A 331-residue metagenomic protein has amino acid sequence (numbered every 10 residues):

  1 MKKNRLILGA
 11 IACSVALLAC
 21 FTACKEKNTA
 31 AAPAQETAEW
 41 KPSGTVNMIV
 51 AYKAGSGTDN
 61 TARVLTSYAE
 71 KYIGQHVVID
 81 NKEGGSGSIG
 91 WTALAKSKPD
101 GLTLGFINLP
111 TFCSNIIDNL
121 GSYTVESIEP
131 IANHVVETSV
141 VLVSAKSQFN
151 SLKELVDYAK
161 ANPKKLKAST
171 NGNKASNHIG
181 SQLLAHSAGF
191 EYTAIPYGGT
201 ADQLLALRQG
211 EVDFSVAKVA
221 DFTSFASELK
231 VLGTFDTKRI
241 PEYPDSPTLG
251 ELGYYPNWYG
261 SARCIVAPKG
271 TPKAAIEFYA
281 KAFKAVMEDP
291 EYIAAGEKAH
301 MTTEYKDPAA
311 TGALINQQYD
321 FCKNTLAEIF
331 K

Functional and structural regions predicted by a protein language model:
M1-N47, K331: Short, low-complexity disordered leader/linker segments with a strong preference for bacterial N-terminal type II
P33-S127, K165, N173, G189-V216 (+3 more regions): N-terminal (or domain-start) structured segment
E36-A38, S127-I131, G250-P256: Short beta-strand/turn micro-motifs at beta-sheet edges
S43, K96-L102, I116-D202, L249 (+1 more regions): Hinge/capping helix and adjacent helix->loop/strand transition within the periplasmic-binding protein
K53-G55, L109-P110, S144-F149, T170-A175 (+4 more regions): Short coil/turn segments
A220-E288, Q317-D320: C-terminal lobe and pocket-closing loops of periplasmic/extracytoplasmic Venus-flytrap solute-binding proteins
V286, E291-Y305, E328-K331: C-terminal capping/gating helix-and-loop segments adjacent to ligand/active sites or protein-protein/ligand interfaces
D307-K331: Extracellular/periplasmic bilobal clamshell ligand-binding domains
